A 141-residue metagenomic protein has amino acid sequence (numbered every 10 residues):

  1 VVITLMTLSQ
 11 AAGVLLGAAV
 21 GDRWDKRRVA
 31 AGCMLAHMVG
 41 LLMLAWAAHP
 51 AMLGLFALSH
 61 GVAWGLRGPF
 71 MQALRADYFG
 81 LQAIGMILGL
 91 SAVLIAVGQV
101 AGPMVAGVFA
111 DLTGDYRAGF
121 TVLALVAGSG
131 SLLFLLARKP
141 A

Functional and structural regions predicted by a protein language model:
T7-A11, A96-V97: Short hydrophobic/small-residue motifs within alpha-helical transmembrane segments of multi-pass transporter-like
G13-K26, A110-D111: Helix-to-loop junctions at the C-terminal end of transmembrane segments in multipass secondary transporters
R28-M43: Structural signature of the two symmetry-related core transmembrane helices
G40, A51-S59: Paired small-residue
L66-F79: Intracellular juxtamembrane helix-capping segments at the cytosolic ends of symmetry-related transmembrane helices
Y78-T113: A late C-terminal transmembrane helix in Major Facilitator Superfamily
V108-L125: A membrane-interface helix-boundary motif in multi-pass transporters
A124-A141: Multi-pass alpha-helical transporter architecture, strongest for 12-TM Major Facilitator/SLC carriers used
